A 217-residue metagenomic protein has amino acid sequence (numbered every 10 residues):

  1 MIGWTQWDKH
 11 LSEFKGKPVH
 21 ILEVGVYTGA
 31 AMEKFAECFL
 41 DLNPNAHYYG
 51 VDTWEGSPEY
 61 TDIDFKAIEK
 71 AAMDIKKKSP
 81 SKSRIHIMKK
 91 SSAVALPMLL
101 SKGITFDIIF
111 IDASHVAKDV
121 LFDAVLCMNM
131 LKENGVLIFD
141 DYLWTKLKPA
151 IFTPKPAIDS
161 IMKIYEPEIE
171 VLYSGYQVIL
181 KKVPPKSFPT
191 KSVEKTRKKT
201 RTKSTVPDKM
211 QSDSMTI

Functional and structural regions predicted by a protein language model:
I2-K199, K203, P207, Q211-I217: S-adenosylmethionine/decaboxylated-SAM
